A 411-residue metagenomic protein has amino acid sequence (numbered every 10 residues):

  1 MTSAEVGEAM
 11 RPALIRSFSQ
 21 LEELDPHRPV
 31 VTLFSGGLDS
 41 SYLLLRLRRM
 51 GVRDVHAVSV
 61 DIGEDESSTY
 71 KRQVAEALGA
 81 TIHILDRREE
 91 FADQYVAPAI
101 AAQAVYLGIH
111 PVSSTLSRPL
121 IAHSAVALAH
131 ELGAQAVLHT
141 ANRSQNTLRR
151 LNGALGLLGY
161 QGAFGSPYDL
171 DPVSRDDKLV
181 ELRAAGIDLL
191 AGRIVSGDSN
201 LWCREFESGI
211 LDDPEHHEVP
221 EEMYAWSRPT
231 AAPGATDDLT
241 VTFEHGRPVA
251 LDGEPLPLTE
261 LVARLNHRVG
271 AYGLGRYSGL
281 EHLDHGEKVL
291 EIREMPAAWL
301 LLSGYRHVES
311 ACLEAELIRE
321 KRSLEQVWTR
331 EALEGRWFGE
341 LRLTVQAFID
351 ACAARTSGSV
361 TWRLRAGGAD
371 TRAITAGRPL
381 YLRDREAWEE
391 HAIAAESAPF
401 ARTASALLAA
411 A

Functional and structural regions predicted by a protein language model:
T2-A411: Nucleotide-activated chemistry modules centered on ATP-dependent adenylation/adenylyltransferase
